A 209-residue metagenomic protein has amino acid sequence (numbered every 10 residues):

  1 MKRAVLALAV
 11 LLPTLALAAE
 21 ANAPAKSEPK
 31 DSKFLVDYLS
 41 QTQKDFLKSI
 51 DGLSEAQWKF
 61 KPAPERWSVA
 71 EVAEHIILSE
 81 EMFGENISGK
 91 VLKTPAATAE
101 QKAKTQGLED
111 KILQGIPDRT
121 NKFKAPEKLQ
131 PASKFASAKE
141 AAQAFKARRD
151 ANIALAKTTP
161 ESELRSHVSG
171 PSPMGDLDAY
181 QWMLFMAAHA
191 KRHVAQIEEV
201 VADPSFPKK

Functional and structural regions predicted by a protein language model:
M1-A4: Positively charged n-region of N-terminal signal peptides that target proteins for export
A7-A16: Bacterial N-terminal signal peptides
T14, K33-V36, S40, T120-F123 (+2 more regions): Domain-scale detector for complete catalytic domains at protein termini or as standalone homologs
A19-F34, E85-Q143, P171-L177, P204-K209: Short, helix-capping/interhelical loops that line the mouth of catalytic, cofactor-, or ligand-binding pockets
K30-L78: N-terminal secretory signal peptides
L35, L39, A138-F145, M183-M186: Hydrophobic packing residues in well-ordered alpha-helices of helical domains and bundles
T42-S49, S79, F83, R119-F123 (+3 more regions): Amphipathic, well-ordered alpha-helical segments in soluble domains
F60, P64-L108, D150, K157-T158 (+1 more regions): Short, contiguous alpha-helical
